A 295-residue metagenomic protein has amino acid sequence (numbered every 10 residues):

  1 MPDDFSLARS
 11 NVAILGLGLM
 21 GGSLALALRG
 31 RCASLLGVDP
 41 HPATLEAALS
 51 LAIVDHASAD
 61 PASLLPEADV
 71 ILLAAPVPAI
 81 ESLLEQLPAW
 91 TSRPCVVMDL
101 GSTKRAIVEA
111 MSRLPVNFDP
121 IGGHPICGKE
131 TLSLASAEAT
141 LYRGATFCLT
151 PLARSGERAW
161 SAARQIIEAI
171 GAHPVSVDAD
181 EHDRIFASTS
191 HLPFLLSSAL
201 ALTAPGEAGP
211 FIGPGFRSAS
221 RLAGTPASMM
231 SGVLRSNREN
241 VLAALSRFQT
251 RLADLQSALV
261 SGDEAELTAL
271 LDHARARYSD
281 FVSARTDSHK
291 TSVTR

Functional and structural regions predicted by a protein language model:
P2-P61, L65-P66, V70: NAD(P)+-binding Rossmann beta1-loop-alpha1 motif at the extreme N-terminus of oxidoreductases
N11, S34, D119, T146 (+1 more regions): Residues at the starts of beta-strands that form the adenosine-phosphate
A43-T44, A79, K104-I107: Conserved short alpha-helix immediately C-terminal to the canonical SAM/SAH-binding motif I of Rossmann-like
P61-S92, V96: Rossmann-like NAD(P)-binding element
L83-A135: Rossmann-like NAD(P)(H) cofactor-binding subdomain of soluble oxidoreductases
A139-G224: Internal alpha-helical scaffold of NAD(P)-dependent oxidoreductase catalytic cores
E207-Y278: Interdomain hinge/lid region at the active-site interface of Rossmann-like NAD(P)-dependent oxidoreductases
